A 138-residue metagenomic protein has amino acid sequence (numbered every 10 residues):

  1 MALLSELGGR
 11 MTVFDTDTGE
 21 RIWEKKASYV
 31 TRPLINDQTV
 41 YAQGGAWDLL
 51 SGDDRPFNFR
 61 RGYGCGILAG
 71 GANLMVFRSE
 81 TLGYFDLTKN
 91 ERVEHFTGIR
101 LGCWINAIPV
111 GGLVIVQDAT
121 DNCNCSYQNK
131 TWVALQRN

Functional and structural regions predicted by a protein language model:
M1-T12, K25-A46, R61-L82, R100 (+1 more regions): Repeat-blade elements of multi-bladed beta-propeller folds
D15-Y29, D48-G66, N73, T88-I99 (+2 more regions): Aromatic (tryptophan-biased) beta-strands that constitute blades/sheets of beta-rich domains
F85: Ligand-binding cleft/hinge of the Venus flytrap
